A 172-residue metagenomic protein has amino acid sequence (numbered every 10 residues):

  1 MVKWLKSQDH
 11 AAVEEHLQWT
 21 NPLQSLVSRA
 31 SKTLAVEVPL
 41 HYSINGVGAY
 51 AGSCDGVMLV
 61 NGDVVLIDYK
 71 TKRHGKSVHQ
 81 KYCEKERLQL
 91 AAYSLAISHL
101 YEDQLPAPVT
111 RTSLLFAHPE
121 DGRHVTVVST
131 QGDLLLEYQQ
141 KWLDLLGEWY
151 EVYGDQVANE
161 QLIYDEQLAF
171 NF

Functional and structural regions predicted by a protein language model:
M1-A51, A169-F172: Metal-dependent nuclease catalytic cores that hydrolyze phosphodiester bonds in DNA/RNA, characterized by
D9, N21, V27, H74 (+3 more regions): Generic low-complexity, intrinsically disordered sequence content enriched in small uncharged/hydrophobic residues
V38-D155: Mg2+/Mn2+-dependent nuclease catalytic core
V152-F172: Acidic, carboxylate-rich catalytic segments that either coordinate divalent cations
